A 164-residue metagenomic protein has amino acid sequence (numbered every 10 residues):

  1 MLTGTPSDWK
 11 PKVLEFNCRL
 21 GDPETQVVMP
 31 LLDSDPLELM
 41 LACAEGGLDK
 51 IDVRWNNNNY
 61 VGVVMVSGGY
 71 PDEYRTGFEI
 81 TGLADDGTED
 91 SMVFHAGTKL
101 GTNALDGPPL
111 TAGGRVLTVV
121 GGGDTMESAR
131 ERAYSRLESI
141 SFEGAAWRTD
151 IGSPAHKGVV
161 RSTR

Functional and structural regions predicted by a protein language model:
M1, G47-N58, S141-G152: Flexible, glycine/charged-enriched surface loops at secondary-structure junctions
M1-D22: Conserved metal-phosphate-binding beta-hairpin within the catalytic cores of diverse ATP-dependent phosphoryl-transfer
P6, M65-V66, H95, G121 (+1 more regions): Hydrophobic side chains in beta-strands
W9-F16, D72-R75, D106-P109: Short, well-ordered strand-loop elements centered on a beta-strand within folded domains, enriched for acidic residues
K10, P71-Y74, D124-E131: Short, conserved charged micro-motifs
N17-D90: Active-site "cap" helix and flanking loop/linker of ATP-utilizing ligase/carboxylase catalytic domains
R75-T118: Generic long, charged, amphipathic alpha-helical segments
G101-L105, L110-R164: Generic C-terminus detector
